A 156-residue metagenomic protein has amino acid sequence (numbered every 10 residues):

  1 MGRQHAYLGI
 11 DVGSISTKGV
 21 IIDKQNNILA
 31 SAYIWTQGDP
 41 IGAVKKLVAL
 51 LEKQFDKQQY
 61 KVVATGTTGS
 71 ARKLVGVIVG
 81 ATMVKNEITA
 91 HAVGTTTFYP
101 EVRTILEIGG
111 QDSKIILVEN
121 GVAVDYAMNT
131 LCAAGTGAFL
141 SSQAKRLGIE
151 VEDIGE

Functional and structural regions predicted by a protein language model:
M1-R3, R72-G109, K114-D125: Conserved phosphate-binding catalytic cores of ATP/NTP-utilizing and phosphoryl-transfer enzymes
Q4-G42, K46-A49, Y126, T130-L131: Short glycine-rich, Thr/Ser-proximal phosphate-binding strand/loop in the N-terminal lobe of ATP-dependent enzymes
H5-D11, A64-G66, R103-L106: Short glycine-aspartate micro-motif
A30-T36, F55-I88, V124-D125: Short beta-strand-loop/turn "lid" adjacent to the catalytic site in phosphate-handling enzymes
Q37-P40, N120-E156: Glycine-rich phosphate-binding loop plus the immediately following alpha-helix
I41-V44, A92-Y99, G135-A138: Short, charged, surface-exposed secondary-structure boundary motifs
L47-Q58, A92: Stable alpha-helical structural segments in soluble proteins, enriched in small hydrophobic residues
